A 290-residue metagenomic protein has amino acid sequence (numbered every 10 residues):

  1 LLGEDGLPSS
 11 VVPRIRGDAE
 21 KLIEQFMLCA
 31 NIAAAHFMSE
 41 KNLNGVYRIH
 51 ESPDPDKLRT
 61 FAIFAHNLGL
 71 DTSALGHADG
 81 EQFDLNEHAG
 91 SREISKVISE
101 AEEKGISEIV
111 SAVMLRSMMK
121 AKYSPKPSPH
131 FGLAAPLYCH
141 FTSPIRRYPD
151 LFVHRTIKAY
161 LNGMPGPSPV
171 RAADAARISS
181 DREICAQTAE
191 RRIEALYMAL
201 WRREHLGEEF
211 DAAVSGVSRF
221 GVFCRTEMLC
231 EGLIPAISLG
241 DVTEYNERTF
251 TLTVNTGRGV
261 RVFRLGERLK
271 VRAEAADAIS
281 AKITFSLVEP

Functional and structural regions predicted by a protein language model:
L1-G240, E244, R248, E267 (+3 more regions): Append "with occasional cross-activation on large, charged helical scaffolds in nucleic-acid assemblies
Y197-L200, T253-G259: Short alpha-helix capping/helix-loop boundary micro-motifs
V260-L265: Divalent-cation-assisted or electrostatically stabilized phosphate/pyrophosphate-binding catalytic cores
